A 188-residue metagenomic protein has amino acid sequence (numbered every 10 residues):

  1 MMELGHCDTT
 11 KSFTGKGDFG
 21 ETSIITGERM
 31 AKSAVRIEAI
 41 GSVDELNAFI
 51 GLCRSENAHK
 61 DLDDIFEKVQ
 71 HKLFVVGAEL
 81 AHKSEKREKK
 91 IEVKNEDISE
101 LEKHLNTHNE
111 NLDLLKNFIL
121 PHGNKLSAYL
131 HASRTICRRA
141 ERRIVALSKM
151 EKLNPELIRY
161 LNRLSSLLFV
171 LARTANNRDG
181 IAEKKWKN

Functional and structural regions predicted by a protein language model:
M1-N188: Phosphate/pyrophosphate-binding loop motifs in nucleotide- or prenyl diphosphate-using proteins
